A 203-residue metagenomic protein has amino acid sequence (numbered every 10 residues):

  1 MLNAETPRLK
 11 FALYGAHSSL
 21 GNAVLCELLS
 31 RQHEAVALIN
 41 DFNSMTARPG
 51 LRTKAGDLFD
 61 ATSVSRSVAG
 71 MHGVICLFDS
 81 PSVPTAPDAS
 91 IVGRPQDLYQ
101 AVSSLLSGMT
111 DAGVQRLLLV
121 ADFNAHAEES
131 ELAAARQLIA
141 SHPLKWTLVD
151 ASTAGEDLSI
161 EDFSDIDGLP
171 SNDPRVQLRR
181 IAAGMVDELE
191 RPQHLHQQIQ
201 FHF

Functional and structural regions predicted by a protein language model:
L2-E34: N-terminal Rossmann NAD(P)H-binding glycine-rich loop of SDR-like oxidoreductase domains
R8, E34, F42, D88-A133 (+1 more regions): Conserved Rossmann-fold NAD(P)-dependent oxidoreductase catalytic core, especially the SDR/UDP-sugar
L20, V74, I181-A182: Non-catalytic, hydrophobic alpha-helical segments
A37-S44, A151-A154: Short, polar loop motifs at secondary-structure junctions
N43-S104, G108-D111, E190: NAD(P)H-binding glycine-rich loop region in Rossmannoid oxidoreductase-like domains and their noncatalytic homologs
D97-V102, N172-V186, Q197: Substrate-positioning beta->alpha
A121, A133-L158: Conserved beta-loop-beta element that borders a ligand/cofactor-binding pocket
E188-F203: Core catalytic loop region at the nicotinamide-binding pocket of NAD(P)H-dependent oxidoreductases
